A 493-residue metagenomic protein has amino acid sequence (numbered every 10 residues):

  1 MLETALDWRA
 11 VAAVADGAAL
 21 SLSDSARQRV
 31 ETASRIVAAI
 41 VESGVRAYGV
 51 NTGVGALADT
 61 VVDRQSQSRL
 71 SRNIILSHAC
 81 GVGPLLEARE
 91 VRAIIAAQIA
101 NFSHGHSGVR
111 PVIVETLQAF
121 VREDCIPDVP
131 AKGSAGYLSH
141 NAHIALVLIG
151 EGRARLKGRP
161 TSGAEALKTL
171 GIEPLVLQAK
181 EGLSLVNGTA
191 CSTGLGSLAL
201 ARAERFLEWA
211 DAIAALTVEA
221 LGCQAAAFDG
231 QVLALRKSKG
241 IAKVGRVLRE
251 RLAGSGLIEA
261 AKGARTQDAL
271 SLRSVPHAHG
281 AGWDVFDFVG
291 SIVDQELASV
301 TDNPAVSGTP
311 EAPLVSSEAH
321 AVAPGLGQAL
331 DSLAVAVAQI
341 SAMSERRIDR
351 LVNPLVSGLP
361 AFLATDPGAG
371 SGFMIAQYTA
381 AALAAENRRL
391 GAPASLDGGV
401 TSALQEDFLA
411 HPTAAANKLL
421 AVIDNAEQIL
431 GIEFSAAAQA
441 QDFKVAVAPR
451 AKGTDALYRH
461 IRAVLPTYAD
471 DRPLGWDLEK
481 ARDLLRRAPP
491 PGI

Functional and structural regions predicted by a protein language model:
M1-G44, S71-V129, Q231: Glycine-rich, flexible loop motifs
M1-R29, A33-V41, Q67, A142 (+1 more regions): C-terminal auxiliary extensions adjacent to catalytic cores
Y48-N73, S77-A100, D128-E151, R159-P160 (+3 more regions): FAD-binding core of FAD-dependent oxidoreductases, characterized by glycine-rich FAD pyrophosphate-binding loops
